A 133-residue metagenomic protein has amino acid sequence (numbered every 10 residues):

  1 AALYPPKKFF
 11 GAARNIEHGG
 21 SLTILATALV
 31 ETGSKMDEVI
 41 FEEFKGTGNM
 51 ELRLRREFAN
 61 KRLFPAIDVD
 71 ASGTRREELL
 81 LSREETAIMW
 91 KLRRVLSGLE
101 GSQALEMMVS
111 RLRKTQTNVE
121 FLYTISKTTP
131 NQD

Functional and structural regions predicted by a protein language model:
A1-D133: P-loop NTPase catalytic core
